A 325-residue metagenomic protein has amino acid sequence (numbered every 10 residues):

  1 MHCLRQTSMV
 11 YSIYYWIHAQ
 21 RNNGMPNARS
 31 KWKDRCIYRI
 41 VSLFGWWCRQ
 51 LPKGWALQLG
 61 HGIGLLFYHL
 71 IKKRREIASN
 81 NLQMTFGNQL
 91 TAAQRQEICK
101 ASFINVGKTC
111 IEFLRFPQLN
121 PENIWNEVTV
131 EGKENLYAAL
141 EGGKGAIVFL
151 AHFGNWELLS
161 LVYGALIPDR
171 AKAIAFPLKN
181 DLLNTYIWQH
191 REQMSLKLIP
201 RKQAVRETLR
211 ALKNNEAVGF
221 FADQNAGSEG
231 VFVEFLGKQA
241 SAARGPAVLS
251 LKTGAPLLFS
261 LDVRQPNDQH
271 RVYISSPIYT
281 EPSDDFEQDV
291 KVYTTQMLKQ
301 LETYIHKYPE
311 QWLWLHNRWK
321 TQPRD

Functional and structural regions predicted by a protein language model:
Y14-R21, A28-W32, K100, A138-L140 (+1 more regions): Non-catalytic C-terminal accessory region of glycerolipid acyltransferases and related lyso-lipid remodeling enzymes
Y15-L150, S195: Membrane-anchoring hydrophobic helices of lipid-metabolizing enzymes
L43, W55, A78, S102 (+4 more regions): Hydrophobic alpha-helical segments typical of transmembrane helices and their membrane-interface/capping positions
N123-V128, F176, Q193-I199, L236-G237 (+1 more regions): Short, flexible loop segments at the rims of nucleotide/cofactor-binding pockets, characterized by
E141-K202, N225-V231: Catalytic core of membrane glycerolipid acyltransferases/transacylases, capturing the structured, soluble-facing
